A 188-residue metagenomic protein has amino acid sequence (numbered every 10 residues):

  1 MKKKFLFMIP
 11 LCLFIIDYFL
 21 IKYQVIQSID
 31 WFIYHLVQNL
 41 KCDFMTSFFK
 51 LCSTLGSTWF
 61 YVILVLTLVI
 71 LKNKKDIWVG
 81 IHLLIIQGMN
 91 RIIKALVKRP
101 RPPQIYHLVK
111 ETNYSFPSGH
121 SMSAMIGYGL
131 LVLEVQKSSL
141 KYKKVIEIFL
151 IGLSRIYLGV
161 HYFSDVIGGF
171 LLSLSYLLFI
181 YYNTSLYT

Functional and structural regions predicted by a protein language model:
M1-F60, K94-L108: N-terminal transmembrane-helix/juxtamembrane module of multi-pass inner/ER membrane proteins
F5-I9, F49, K74-H82, L140-I146 (+2 more regions): Alpha-helical transmembrane segments of integral membrane proteins
L13-Y18, I85-I92, I146-V160: Aromatic-anchored segments of alpha-helical transmembrane domains
N39-K50, L71, K75, V109 (+1 more regions): Membrane-helix interfacial "entry" motifs
S47, I85-I92, I167, S173: Membrane helix-loop-helix hairpins that form the core translocation module of multi-pass transporters
W59, V69-S138: Membrane-interface loops
L64-L71, F149, F170-L171: Hydrophobic transmembrane alpha-helices of multi-pass, membrane-embedded glycosylation machinery
H107-T188: Membrane-embedded catalytic cores of phosphoryl/pyrophosphoryl-handling enzymes
